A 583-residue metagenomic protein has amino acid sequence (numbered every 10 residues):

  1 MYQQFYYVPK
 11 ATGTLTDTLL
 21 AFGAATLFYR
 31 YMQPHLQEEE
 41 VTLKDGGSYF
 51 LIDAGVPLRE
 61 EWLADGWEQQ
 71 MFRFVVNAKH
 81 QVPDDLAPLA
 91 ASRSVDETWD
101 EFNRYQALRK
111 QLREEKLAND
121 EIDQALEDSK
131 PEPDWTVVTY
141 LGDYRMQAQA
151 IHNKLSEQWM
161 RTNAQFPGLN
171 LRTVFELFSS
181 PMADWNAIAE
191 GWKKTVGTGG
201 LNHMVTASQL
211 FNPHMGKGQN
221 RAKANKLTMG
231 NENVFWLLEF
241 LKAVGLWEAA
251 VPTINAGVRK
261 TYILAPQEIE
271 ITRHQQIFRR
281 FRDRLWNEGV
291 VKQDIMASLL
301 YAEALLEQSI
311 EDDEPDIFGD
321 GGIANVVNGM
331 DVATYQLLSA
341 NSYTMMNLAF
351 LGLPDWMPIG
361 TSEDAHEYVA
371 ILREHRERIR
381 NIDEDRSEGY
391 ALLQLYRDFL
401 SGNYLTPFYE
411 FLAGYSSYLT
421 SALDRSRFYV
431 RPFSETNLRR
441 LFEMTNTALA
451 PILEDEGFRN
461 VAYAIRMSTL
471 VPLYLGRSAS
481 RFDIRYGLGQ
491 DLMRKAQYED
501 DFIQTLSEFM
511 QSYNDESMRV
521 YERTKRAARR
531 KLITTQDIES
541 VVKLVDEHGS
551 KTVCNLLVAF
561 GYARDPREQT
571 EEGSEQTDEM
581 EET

Functional and structural regions predicted by a protein language model:
M1-A150, M296, L300, L306-T583: Long, contiguous all-alpha helical interaction modules
D120-E288: Basic, glycine-/proline-tolerant helical and adjacent loop/strand elements that line or dock onto nucleic-acid
T253-M330: Charged, amphipathic alpha-helical linkers/stalks
